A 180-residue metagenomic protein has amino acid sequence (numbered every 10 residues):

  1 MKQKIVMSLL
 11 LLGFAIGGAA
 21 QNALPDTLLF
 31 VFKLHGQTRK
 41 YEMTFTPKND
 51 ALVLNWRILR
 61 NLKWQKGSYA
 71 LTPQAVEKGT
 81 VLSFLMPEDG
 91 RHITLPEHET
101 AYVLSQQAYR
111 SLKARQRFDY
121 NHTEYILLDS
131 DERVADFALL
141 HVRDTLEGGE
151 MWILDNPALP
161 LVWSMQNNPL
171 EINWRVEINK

Functional and structural regions predicted by a protein language model:
M1-M7: Bacterial N-terminal signal peptides that target proteins for export
K4, G18, S164: Functionally constrained cores in energy, signaling, and assembly domains
S8-L11, T94: Acidic/proline-rich low-complexity IDRs
L11-A19: Hydrophobic h-region of N-terminal signal peptides that target proteins for export in Gram-negative bacteria
Q21-M86, H92-K180: Acidic, serine/threonine-rich low-complexity disordered tracts
